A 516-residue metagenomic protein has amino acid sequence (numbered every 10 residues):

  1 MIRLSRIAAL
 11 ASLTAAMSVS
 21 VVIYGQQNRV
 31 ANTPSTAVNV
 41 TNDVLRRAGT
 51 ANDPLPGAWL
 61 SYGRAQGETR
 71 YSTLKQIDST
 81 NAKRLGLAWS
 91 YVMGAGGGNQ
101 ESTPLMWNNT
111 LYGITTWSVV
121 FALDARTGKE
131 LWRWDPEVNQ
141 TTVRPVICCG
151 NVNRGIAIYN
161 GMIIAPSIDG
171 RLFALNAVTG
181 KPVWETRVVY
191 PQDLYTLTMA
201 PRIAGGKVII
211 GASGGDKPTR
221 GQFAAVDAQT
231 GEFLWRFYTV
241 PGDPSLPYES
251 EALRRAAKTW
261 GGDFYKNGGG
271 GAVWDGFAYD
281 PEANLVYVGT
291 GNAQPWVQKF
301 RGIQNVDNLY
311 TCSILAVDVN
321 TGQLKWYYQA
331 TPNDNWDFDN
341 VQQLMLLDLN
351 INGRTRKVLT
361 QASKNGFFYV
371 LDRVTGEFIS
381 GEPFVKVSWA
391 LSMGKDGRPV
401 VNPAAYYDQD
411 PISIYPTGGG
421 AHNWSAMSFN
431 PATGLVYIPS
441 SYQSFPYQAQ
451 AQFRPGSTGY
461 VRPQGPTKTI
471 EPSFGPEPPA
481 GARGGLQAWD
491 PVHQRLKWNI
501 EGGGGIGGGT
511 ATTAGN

Functional and structural regions predicted by a protein language model:
M1-S5: N-terminal secretory signal peptides that target proteins for export/translocation
A9-S20: Bacterial N-terminal signal peptides
G25-T73: N-terminal pre-domain segments of enzymes
A48, W59, Q66-G67, T73 (+6 more regions): Acidic, proline/glycine-rich low-complexity intrinsically disordered segments
D53, L60, Q66-T73, A95-N99 (+3 more regions): Short, solvent-exposed loop/turn elements at domain surfaces
W59-G63, N99-V119, P145-R171, T196-K217 (+7 more regions): Repeat-blade elements of multi-bladed beta-propeller folds
N81-G94, V120-I147, Y159, R171-Q192 (+7 more regions): Extracytoplasmic/lumenal domain signature
